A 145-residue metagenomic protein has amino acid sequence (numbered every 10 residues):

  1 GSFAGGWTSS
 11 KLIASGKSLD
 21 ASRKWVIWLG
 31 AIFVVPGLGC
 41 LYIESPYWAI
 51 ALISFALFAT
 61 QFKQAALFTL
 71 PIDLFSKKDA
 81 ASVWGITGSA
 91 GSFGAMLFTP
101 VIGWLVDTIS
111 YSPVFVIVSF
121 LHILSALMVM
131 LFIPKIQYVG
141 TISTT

Functional and structural regions predicted by a protein language model:
G1-I13, G30: Transmembrane alpha-helices of Major Facilitator/SLC transporters
S2, I72-T108: A late C-terminal transmembrane helix in Major Facilitator Superfamily
T8-S9, I13, I102-S110: Interfacial helix-cap and linker-helix signal at transmembrane-aqueous boundaries of multi-pass secondary transporters
D20-L67: C-terminal transmembrane helical hairpin of 12-TM major facilitator-type secondary transporters
V26, V83, L105, V114-V118: Alpha-helical transmembrane segments of multi-pass secondary-active solute transporters
V35-I43, V118-T145: Multi-pass alpha-helical transporter architecture, strongest for 12-TM Major Facilitator/SLC carriers used
Y47, K78-S82, P113: Conserved short cytoplasmic inter-helical helices of the MFS fold
